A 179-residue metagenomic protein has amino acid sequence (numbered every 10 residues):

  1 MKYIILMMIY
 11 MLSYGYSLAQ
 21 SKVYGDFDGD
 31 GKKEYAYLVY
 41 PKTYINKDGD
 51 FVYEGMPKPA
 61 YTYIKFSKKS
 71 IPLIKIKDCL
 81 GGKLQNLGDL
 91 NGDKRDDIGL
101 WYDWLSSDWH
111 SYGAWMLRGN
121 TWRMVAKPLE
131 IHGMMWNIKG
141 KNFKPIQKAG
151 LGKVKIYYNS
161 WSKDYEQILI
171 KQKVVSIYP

Functional and structural regions predicted by a protein language model:
Y3-S13: Sec-dependent N-terminal signal peptides
I5, D78-G81, I98: Disulfide-stabilized netrin-like
M8, S17-G29, H110-P179: Acidic, small-residue rich beta-repeat scaffolds with periodic aromatic anchors
S17-C79, E166-P179: Terminal domain-start segments
G29-V39, D89-Y102, L151-K155: Acidic/hydrophobic-patterned starts of short beta strands in beta-sheet-rich repeat architectures
K42-I45, W104-S107, W161-K163: Short glycine/acidic-enriched loop and turn motifs that connect beta-strands
D78-K83, L129-G133: Short coil/turn segments at the loop-to-beta-strand junctions that recur within blades of beta-propeller repeat folds
D93, S107-H110: A cross-taxa feature marking solvent-exposed loop/turn segments within ectodomains of secreted and single-pass membrane
